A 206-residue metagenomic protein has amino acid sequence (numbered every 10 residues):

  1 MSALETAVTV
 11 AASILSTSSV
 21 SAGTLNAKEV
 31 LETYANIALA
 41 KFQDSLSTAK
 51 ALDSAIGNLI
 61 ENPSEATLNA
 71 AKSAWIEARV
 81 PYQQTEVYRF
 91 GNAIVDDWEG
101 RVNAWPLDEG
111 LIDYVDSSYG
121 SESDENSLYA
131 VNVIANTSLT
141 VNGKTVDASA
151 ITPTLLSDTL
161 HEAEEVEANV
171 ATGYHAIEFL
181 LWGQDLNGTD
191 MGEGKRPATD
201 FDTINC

Functional and structural regions predicted by a protein language model:
M1-A22: Gram-negative bacterial Sec-dependent N-terminal signal peptides
G23-C206: Mature extracytoplasmic or organellar-lumen-exposed domains after removal of signal/transit peptides
